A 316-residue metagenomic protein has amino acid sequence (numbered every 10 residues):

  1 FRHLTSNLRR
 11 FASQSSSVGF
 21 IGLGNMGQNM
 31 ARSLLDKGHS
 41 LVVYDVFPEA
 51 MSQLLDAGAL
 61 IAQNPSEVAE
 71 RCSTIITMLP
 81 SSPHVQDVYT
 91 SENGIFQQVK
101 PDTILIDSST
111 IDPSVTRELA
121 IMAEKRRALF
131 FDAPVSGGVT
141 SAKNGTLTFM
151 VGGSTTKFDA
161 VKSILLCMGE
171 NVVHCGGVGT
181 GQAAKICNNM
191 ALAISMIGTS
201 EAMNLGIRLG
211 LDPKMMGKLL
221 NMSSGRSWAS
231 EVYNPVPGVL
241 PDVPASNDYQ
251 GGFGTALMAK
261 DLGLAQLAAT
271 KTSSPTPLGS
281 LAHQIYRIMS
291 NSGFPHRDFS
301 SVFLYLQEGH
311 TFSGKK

Functional and structural regions predicted by a protein language model:
F1-M78, Q98, D102-T103, S108 (+4 more regions): NAD(P)+-binding Rossmann beta1-loop-alpha1 motif at the extreme N-terminus of oxidoreductases
A12, I111-A193: Rossmann-fold dinucleotide-binding core
M26, M30, M78, S108 (+4 more regions): Methionine-biased hydrophobic packing positions in alpha-helices, especially within tandem helical repeat solenoids
L41, I61, L129-F131, V172 (+2 more regions): Hydrophobic beta-strand scaffold residues
I75-N93, S109-R117: Beta-loop-alpha module in the N-terminal Rossmann-like domain of NAD(P)-dependent dehydrogenases, especially those
T180-S313: Helical "substrate-binding/catalytic lid" subdomain of Rossmann-like NAD(P)-dependent dehydrogenases/reductases
